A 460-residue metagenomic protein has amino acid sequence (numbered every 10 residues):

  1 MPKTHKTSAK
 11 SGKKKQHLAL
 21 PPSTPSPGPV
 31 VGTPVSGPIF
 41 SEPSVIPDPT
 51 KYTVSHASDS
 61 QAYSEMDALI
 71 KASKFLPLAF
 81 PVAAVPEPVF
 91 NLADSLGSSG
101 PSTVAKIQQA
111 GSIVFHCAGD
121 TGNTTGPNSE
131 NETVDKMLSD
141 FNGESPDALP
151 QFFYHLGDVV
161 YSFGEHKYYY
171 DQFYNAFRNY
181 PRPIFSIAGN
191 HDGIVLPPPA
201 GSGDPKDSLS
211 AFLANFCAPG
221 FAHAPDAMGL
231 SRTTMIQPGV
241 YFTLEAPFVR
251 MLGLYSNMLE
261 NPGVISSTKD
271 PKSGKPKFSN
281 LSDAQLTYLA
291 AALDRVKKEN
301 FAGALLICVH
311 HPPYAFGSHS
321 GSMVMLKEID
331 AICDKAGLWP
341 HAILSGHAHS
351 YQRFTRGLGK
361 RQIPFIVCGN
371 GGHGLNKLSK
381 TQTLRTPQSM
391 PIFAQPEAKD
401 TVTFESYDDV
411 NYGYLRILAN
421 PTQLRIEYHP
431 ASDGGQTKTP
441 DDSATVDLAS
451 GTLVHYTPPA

Functional and structural regions predicted by a protein language model:
M1-F152, Y170, Y174-S186, P198-R232 (+5 more regions): Acidic, histidine-bearing metal-coordination/catalytic regions of metal-dependent phosphoesterases
V54, Q61-S64, K71, L78-G100 (+5 more regions): Extended active-site neighborhood of metal-dependent phosphoesterases/phosphodiesterases
S112-N123, F248-P262, L306-P313, I363-N370 (+1 more regions): Active-site-proximal beta-strand elements of phosphoester/diester hydrolases
D120, G157-D158, G189-N190, L254 (+2 more regions): Active-site glycine-centered loops adjacent to acidic/histidine catalytic or metal-binding residues that shape
G122-V134, F163-Y169, F278-L286, G321-S322: Phosphate/oxyanion-binding active-site loops and adjacent basic polyanion-contact surfaces
N123, V160-Y161, P313, S350: Short active-site segment of divalent metal-dependent hydrolases/proteases that encodes the spacing between
V296-G317: Short acidic, glycine-rich surface-loop motifs adjacent to enzyme active sites
I307-Y314, H341-R353: Histidine-centered catalytic micro-motifs
